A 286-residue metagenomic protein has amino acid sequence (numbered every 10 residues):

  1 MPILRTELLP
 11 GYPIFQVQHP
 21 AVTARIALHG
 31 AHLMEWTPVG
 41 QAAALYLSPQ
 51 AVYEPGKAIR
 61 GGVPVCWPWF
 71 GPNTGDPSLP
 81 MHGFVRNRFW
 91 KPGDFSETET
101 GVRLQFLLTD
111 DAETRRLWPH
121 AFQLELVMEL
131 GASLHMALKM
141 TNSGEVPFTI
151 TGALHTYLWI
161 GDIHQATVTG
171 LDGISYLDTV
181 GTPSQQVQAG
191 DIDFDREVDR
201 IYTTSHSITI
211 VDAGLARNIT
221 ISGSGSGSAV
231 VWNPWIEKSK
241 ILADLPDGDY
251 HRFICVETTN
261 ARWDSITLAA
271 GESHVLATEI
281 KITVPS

Functional and structural regions predicted by a protein language model:
M1-R60, H206-G227, A270-S286: Beta-strand-rich N-terminal accessory domains
L4-R5, L79-G131: Extended, loop-rich substrate-binding clefts of extracytoplasmic carbohydrate-active enzymes
I26, L138-G144, I282: Asparagine-centered strand-capping/turn motif at beta-strand->loop junctions
L45-N87, I210, S222-L245: Hot-dog-fold acyl-thioester-processing enzymes
E54-P55, G93, E125-V127, W263-L268: Beta-strand-rich interaction surfaces with strong enrichment in secreted/lumenal proteins
R88, D193-A270: Acidic/His-leaning functional-site neighborhoods
L124, L134-M136, H274: Hydrophobic core residues within well-ordered beta-strands of beta-rich domains
P147-T149, A153-V230: Active-site/ligand-binding surface loops and adjacent short beta/alpha elements that line catalytic pockets across
